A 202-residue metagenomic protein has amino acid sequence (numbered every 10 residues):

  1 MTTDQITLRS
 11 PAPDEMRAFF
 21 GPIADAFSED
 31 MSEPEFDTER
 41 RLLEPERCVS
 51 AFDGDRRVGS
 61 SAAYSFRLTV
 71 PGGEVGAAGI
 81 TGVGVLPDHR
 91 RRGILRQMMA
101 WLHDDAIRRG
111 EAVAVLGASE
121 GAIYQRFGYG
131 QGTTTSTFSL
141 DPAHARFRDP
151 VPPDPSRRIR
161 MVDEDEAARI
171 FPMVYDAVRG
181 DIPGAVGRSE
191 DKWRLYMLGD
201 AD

Functional and structural regions predicted by a protein language model:
M1-T7: Short, low-complexity, intrinsically disordered N-terminal peptides in bacterial proteins
L8-V83, Y175-D202: A conserved beta-strand-loop-helix scaffold within acyl/acetyltransferase catalytic domains
D14, A118-S119, E166, R188: Short beta->alpha linker loops
G82-I107: Conserved acetyl-CoA-binding loop-helix of GNAT-fold acetyltransferases
I107-R108, A201: Residue-level signal for alpha-helix termini/capping positions
R108-A112, G117-T137: Conserved active-site alpha-helix within GNAT-family acetyltransferase domains
T135-D202: Amide-forming acyltransferase catalytic core, primarily the GNAT-like/NAT-type and related acyltransferase folds
